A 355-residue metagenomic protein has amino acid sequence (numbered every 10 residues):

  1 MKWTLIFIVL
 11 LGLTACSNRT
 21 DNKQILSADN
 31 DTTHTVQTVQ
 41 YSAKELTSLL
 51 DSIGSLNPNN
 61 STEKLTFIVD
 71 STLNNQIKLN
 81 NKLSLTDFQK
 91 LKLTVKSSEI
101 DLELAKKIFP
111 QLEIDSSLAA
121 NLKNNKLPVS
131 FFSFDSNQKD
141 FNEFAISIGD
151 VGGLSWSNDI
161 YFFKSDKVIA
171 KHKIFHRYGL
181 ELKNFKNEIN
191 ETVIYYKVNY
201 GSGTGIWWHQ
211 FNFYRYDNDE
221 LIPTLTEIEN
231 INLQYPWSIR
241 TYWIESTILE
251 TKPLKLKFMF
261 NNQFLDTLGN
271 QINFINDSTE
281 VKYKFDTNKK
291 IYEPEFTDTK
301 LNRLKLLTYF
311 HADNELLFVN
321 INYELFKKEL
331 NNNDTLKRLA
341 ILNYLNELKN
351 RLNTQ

Functional and structural regions predicted by a protein language model:
M1-I8: Sec-dependent signal peptide recognition, specifically the positively charged N-region followed immediately by
T14-A15: C-terminal motif of bacterial Sec signal peptides marking the signal peptidase cleavage site
T20-D101, G203-Q355: Acidic, small-residue rich beta-repeat scaffolds with periodic aromatic anchors
N60-V151: Post-signal peptide N-terminal segment of secreted/secretory-pathway proteins
L102-N124, D159-H176, N212-I228, K282-Y292: Surface-exposed loop/turn elements that mediate protein-protein interactions on large endomembrane-trafficking
L127-N137, Y178-Y195, T241-I248: Beta-propeller blade termini
D135-G149, N187-G201, L249-N261: Acidic/hydrophobic-patterned starts of short beta strands in beta-sheet-rich repeat architectures
V151-G152, G179-L180, T192-Y216: Eukaryote-skewed repeat-based solenoidal scaffolds used as protein-protein interaction platforms, primarily
